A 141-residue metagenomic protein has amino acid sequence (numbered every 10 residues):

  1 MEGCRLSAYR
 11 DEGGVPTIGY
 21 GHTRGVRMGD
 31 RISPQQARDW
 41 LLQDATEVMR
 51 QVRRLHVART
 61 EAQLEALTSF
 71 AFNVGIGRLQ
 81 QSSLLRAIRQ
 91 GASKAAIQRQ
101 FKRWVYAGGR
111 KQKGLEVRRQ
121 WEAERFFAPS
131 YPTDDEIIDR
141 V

Functional and structural regions predicted by a protein language model:
M1-L6, R10, H22, V26 (+5 more regions): Long, amphipathic alpha-helical surface segments
G13-V15: Extracytoplasmic
R54-A66: Short, structured surface segments that line ligand/substrate-binding pockets
L64-A71, Q100-K102: Short alpha-helical scaffolding segments that buttress acidic/His motifs in well-ordered protein cores
